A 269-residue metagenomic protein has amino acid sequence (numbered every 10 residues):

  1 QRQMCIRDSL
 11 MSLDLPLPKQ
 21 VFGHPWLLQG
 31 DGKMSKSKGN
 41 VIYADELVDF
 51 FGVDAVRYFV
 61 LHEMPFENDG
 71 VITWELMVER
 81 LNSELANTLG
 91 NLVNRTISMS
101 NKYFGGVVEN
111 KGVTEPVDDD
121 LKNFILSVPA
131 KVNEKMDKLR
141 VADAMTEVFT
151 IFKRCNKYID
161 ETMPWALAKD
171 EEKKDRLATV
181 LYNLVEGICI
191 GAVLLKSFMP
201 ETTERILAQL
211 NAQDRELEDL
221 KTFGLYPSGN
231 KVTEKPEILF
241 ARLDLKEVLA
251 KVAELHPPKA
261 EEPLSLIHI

Functional and structural regions predicted by a protein language model:
R2-I6, I269: Short, small-residue-biased leader/transition segments that mark boundaries at the very start of proteins
L10-K19, K138, F198: Secondary-structure transition/capping motifs at alpha-helix termini and the adjoining loop/turn into the next element
P25-P116, A212-E247: Catalytic adenosine-cofactor/nucleotide-binding cores of aminoacyl-tRNA synthetases and other
K36, L47-D49, M77-T88, V113 (+5 more regions): Secondary-structure capping and boundary motifs in well-ordered enzyme cores
G52, H268-I269: Conserved adenylation A10 loop of the ANL superfamily
D69-W74, L126-E134: Short, charged/polar, low-complexity loop and linker segments that flank or interrupt alpha-helical bundles
V93-V132, N156-K173: Conserved, charged catalytic cores of large soluble enzymes
E134, K138-R140, F149-L266: Basic, alpha-helical terminal appendages of large translation-related enzymes
